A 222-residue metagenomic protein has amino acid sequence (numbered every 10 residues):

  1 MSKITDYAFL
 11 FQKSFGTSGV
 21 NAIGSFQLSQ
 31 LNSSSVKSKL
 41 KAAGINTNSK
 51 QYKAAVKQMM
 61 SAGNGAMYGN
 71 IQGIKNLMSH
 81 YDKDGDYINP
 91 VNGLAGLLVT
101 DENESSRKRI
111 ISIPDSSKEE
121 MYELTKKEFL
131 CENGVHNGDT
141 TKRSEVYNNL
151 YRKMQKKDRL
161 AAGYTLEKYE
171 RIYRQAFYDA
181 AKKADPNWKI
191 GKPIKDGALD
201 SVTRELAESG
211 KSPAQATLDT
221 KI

Functional and structural regions predicted by a protein language model:
M1-I222: Type III/flagellar secretion export determinants
